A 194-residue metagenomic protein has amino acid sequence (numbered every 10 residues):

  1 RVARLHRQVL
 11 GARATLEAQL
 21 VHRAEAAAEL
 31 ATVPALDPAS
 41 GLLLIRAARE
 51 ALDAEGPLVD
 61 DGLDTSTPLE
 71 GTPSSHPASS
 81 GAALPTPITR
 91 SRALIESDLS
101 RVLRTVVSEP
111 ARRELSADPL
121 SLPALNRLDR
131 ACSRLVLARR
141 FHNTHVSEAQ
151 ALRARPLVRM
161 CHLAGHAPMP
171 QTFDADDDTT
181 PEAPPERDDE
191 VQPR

Functional and structural regions predicted by a protein language model:
R1-R194: A helix-centric hydrophobic-segment signal that preferentially recognizes long, alpha-helical stretches used
